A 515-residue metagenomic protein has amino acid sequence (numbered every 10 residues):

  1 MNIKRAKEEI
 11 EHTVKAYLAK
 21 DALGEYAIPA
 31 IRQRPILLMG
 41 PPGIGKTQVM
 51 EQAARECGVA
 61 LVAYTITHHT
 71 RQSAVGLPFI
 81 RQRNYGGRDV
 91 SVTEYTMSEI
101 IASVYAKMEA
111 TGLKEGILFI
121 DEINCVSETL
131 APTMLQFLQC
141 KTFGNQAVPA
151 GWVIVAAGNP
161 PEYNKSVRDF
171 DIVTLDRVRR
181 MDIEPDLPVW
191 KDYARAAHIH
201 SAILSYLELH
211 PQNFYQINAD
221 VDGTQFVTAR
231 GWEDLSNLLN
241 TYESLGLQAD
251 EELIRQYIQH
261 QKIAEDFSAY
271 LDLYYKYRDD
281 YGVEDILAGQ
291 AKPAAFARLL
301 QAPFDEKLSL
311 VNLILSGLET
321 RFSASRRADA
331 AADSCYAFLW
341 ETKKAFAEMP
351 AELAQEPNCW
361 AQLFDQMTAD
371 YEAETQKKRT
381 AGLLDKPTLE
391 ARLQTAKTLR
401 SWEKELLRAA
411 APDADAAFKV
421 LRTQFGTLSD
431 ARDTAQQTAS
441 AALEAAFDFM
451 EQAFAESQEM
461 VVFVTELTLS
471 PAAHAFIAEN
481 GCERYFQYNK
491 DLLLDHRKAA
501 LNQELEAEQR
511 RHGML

Functional and structural regions predicted by a protein language model:
M1-Q212, I217-D220: AAA+ P-loop NTPase catalytic core and its hallmark functional loops
K4-K7, K15, K20, K46 (+17 more regions): Context-gated lysine
A196-L353: Alpha-helical lid/collar subdomain of P-loop NTPases
L300-L515: Terminal-proximal interaction/regulatory segments of ATP-powered molecular machines
